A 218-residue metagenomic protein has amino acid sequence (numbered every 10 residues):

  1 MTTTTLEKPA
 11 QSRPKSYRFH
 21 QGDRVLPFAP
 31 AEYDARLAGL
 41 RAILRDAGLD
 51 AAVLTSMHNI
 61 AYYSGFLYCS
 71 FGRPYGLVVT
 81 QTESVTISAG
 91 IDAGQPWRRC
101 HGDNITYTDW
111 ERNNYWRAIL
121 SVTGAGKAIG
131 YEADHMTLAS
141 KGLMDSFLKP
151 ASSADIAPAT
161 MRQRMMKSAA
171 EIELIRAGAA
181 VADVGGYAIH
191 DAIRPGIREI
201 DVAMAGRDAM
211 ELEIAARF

Functional and structural regions predicted by a protein language model:
M1-G185: A composition/biophysics-driven feature that prefers long, compositionally simple stretches
I43, A192, A209-E213: Short alpha-helical functional segments enriched in proximate histidine and acidic residues
M136-L138, R198-A205, A209, I214: Short, structural beta-strand-to-alpha-helix junction motif
A179-I189, E199-D201, R207: Active-site pocket-lining segments that scaffold enzyme catalytic pockets across diverse folds
I193-I197: Short, contiguous acidic and Ser/Thr-rich linear segments
A216-F218: Flexible, glycine/charged-enriched surface loops at secondary-structure junctions
